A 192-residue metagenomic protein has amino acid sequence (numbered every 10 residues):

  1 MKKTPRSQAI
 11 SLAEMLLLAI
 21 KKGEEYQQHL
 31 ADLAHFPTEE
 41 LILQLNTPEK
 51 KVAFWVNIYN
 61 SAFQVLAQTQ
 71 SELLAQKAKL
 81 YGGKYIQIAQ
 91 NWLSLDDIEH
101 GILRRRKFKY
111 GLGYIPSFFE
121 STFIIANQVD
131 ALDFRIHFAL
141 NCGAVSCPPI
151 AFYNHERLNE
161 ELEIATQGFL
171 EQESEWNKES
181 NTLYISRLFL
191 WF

Functional and structural regions predicted by a protein language model:
M1-F192: Interaction/scaffold regions that mediate signaling and macromolecular assembly across diverse proteins
